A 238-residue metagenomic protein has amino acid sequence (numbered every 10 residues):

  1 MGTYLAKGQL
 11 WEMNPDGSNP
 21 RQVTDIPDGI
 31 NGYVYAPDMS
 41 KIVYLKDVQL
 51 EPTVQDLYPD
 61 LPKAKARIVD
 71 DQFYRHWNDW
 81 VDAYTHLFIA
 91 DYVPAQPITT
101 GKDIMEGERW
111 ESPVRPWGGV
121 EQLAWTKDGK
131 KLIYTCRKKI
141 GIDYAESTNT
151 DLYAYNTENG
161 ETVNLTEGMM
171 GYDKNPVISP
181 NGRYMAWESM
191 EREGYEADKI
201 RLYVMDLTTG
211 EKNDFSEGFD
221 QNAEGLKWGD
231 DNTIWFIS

Functional and structural regions predicted by a protein language model:
M1, P20, P27-I42, Y74-L87 (+8 more regions): Conserved beta-propeller blade repeats
T3-D56: Hydrophobic or amphipathic alpha-helical targeting/insertion segments
L5, P97, Y195-A197: A cross-taxa feature marking solvent-exposed loop/turn segments within ectodomains of secreted and single-pass membrane
L10, D60, R67-I68, D103 (+3 more regions): General secondary-structure edge motif
N14-S18, Y92-Q96, N156-G160, D206-G210: Short loop/turn segments that connect beta-strands within beta-propeller blades
Y44-G107, T135-K138, I142-D151, I200: Predominantly five- to eight-bladed beta-propeller fold
